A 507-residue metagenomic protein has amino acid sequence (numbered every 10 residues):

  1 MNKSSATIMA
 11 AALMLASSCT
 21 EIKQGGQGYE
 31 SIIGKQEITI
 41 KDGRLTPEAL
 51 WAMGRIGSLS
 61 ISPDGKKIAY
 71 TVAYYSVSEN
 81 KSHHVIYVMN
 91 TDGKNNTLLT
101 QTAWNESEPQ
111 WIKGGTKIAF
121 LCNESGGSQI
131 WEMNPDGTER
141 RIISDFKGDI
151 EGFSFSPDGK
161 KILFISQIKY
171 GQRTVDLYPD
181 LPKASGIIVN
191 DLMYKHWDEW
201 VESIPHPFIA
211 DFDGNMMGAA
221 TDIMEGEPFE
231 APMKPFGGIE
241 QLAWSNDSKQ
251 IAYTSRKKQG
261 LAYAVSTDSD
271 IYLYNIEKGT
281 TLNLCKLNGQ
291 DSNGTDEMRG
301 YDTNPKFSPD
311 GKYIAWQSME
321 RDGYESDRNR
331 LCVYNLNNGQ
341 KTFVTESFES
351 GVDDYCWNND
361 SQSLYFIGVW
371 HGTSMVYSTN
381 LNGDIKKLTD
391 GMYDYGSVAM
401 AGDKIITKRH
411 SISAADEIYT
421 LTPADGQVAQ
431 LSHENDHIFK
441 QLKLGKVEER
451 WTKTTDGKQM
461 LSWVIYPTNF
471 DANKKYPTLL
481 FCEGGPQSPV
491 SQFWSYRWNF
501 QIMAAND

Functional and structural regions predicted by a protein language model:
A16-S18: C-terminal motif of bacterial Sec signal peptides marking the signal peptidase cleavage site
G25-I33, H83-H84, Q167-G226, T254-K257 (+5 more regions): Predominantly five- to eight-bladed beta-propeller fold
I33-G54, G218-E227: A short helix->beta-strand "capping" segment at the edge of beta-propeller domains
E48-H84: Beta-strand-rich domains and repeat architectures in extracellular enzymes and scaffolds, especially beta-propellers
M53-I68, A103-A119, R140, K147-I162 (+12 more regions): Conserved beta-propeller blade repeats
Y74-S78, E124-G127, K169-Q172, K258-L261 (+3 more regions): Short glycine/acidic-enriched loop and turn motifs that connect beta-strands
N90-K94, N134-T138, F212-N215, N275-G279 (+3 more regions): Short loop/turn segments that connect beta-strands within beta-propeller blades
G396-D507: Serine-hydrolase catalytic core recognition
